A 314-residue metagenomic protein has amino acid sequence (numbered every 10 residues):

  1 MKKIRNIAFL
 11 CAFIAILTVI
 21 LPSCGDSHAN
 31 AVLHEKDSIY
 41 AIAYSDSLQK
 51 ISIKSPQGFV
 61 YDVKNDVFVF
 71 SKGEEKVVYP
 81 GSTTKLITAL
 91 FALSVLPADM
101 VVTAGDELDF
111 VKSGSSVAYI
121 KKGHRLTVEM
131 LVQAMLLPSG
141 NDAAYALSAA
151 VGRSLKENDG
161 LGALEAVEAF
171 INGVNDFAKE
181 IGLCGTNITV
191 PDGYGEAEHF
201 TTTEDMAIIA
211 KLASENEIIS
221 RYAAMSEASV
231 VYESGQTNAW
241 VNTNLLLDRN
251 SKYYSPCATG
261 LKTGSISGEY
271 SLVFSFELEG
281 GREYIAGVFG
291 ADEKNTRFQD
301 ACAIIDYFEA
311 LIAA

Functional and structural regions predicted by a protein language model:
K2, D66-V67, R282: Residue-level signal for well-ordered, solvent-exposed loop/turn and beta-edge residues enriched in charged/polar side
I4-S27: Sec-dependent N-terminal signal peptides of Gram-positive bacterial secreted proteins and lipoproteins
C24-T83, A98-M100, V167-E168: Beta-lactamase-like hydrolase cores
N30-Q57, G152-A314: Penicillin-recognizing serine hydrolase domain
D66, K85-T88, M135, M206 (+2 more regions): Buried hydrophobic packing residues in well-ordered domains
F70-F91, V101-G105, H124-A134: Short active-site loop at a secondary-structure junction that contains or immediately precedes the catalytic residue(s)
S82-T84, P97-G123, M225-V231: Short, glycine/proline-biased beta-turn/loop segments that scaffold the active-site neighborhood
S113-V151, T237-Y253, A258: Conserved catalytic neighborhood of penicillin-recognizing serine enzymes
